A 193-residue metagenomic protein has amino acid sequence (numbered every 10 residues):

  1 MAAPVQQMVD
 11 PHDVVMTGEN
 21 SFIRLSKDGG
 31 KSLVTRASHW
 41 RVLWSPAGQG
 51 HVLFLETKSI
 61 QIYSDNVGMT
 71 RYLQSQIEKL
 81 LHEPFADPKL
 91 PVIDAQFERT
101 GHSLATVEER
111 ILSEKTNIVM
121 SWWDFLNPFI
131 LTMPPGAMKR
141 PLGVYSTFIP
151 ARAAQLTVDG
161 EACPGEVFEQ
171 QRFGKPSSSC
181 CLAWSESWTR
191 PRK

Functional and structural regions predicted by a protein language model:
M1-K193: Targeting-peptide/extracellular-domain and disordered-appendage signature
